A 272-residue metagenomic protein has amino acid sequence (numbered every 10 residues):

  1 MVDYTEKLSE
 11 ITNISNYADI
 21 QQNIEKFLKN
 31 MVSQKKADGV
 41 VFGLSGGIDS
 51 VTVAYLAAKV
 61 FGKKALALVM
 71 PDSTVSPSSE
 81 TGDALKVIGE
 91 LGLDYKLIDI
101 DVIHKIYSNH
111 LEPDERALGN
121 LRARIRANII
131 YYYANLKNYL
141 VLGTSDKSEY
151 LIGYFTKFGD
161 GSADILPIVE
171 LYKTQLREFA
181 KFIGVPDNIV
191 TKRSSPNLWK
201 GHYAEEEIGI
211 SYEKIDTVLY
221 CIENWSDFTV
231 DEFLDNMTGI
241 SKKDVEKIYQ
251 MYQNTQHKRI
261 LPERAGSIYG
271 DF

Functional and structural regions predicted by a protein language model:
V2-V40, L56-K59, K63-L66, S73-E80 (+5 more regions): ATP/NTP-dependent adenylation/nucleotidyl-transfer catalytic domains that generate, transfer, or process NMP-activated
G47: Conserved G/P- and acidic residue-centered "switch" motifs that form tight phosphate/ATP-binding loops in soluble
S50: Catalytic nucleophile loop
V53: Short, charge-patterned binding micro-sites
R124: Catalytic-core regions of hydrolytic enzymes
